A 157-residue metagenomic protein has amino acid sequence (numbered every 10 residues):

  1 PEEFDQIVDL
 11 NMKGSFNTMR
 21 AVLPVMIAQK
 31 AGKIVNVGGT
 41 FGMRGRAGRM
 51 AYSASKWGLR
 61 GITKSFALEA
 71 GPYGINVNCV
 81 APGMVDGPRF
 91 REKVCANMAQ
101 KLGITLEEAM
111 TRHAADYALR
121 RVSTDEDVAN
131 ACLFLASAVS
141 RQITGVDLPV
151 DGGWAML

Functional and structural regions predicted by a protein language model:
P1-F16, A31, V35, L59: Catalytic Tyr-X3-Lys loop
E3-V8, C95, H113-A114: Substrate-binding pocket helix/loop in short-chain dehydrogenase/reductase
F16-M19, A31, L119-V150, A155-M156: C-terminal substrate-recognition "lid" of short-chain dehydrogenase/reductases
M19, S55, T63: Active-site helix of classical SDR
P24, L68-E69, R141: Alpha-helical segment proximal to the catalytic Tyr-Lys
R44-M50, P72-Y73, R120, A138: Active-site loop immediately N-terminal to the catalytic Tyr-X3-Lys motif of short-chain dehydrogenase/reductase
G45-S53, S65, K93: Active-site loop-to-helix junction immediately N-terminal to the catalytic Tyr of the SDR YXXXK motif in Rossmann-fold
G71, N76, I143-G145: Short, small/polar-rich loop/turn modules that mediate ligand/substrate recognition or access, typified
